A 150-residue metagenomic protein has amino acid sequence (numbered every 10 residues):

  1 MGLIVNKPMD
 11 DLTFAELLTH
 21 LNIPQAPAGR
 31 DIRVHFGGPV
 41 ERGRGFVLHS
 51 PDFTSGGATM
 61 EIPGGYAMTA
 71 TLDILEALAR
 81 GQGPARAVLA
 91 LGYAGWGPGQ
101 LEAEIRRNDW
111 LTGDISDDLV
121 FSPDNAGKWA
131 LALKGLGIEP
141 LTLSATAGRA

Functional and structural regions predicted by a protein language model:
M1-L89, A94-A150: A short aromatic-anchored loop/beta-hairpin motif
